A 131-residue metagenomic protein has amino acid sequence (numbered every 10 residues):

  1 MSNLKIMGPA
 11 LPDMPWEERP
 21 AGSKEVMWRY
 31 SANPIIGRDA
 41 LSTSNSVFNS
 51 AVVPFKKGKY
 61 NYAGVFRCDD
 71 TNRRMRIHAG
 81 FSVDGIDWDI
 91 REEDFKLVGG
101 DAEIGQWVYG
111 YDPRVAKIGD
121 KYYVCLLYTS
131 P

Functional and structural regions predicted by a protein language model:
S2-P54, I86-K117: Surface loop/turn signatures of beta-propeller and other carbohydrate-active proteins
F48-S50, Y62, G80: Structural detector for hydrophobic anchor residues on beta-strands
K59-A63, K121-V124: Entry beta-strands of beta-propeller and related beta-repeat scaffolds
F66-D69: Short beta-strand segments enriched in hydrophobic/aromatic residues within well-folded beta-rich domains
N72-M75: Short, solvent-exposed loop/turn segments at conserved positions within beta-propeller repeat blades
H78-D84: Beta-propeller blade signature
Y128-P131: Conserved small/polar residues in nucleotide/adenosyl-binding loops
